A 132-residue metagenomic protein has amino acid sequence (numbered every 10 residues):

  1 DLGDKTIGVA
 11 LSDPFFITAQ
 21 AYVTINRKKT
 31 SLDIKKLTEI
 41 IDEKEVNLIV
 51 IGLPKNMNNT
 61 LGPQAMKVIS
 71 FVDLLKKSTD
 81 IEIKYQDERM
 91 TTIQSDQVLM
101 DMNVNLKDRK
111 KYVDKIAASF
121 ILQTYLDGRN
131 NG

Functional and structural regions predicted by a protein language model:
D1: Conserved catalytic-loop position in the HRD/HxD motif
K5-G132: Phosphate- and other anionic-substrate recognition elements at nucleic-acid/protein interfaces
